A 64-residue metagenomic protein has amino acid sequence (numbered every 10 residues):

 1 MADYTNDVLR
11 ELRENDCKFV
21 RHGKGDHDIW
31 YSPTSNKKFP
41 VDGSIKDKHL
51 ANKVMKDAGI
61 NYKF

Functional and structural regions predicted by a protein language model:
M1-K24, Y31-F64: Basic nucleic-acid-binding interfaces
